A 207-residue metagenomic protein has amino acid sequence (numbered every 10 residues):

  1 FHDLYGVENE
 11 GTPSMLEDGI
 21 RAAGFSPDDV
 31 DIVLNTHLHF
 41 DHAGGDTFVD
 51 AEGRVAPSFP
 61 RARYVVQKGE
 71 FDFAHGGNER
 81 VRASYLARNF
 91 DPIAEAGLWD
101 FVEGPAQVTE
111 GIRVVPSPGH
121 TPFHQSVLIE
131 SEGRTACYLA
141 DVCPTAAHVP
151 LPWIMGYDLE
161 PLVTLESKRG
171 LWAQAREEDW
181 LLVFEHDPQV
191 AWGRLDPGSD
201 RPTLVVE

Functional and structural regions predicted by a protein language model:
F1, F73-H75, A146-P150: Short acidic/His/Gly/Ser-rich catalytic and metal-binding motifs that mark active-site loops of diverse hydrolases
V7-D18, L128-E207: Cap/insert and terminal regions of metallo-dependent hydrolase folds
G11-F25, D29, A56-P116, E166-D179: Metallo-beta-lactamase
I20-G24, A51-P57, S126-G133, C137: Short amphipathic alpha-helices and their capping/turn segments at secondary-structure boundaries
V30-D41: Metallo-beta-lactamase
L38, G69-E70, G119-T121, A140-V142 (+1 more regions): Active-site metal-binding loops of divalent metal-dependent hydrolases
A43-R54, R194-D196: Metal-dependent catalytic neighborhoods of phosphoester/phosphodiester hydrolases
A43-T47, R113-Q125: Active-site glycine- and acidic-residue-rich loops that bind and position anionic ligands or nucleotide-like cofactors
